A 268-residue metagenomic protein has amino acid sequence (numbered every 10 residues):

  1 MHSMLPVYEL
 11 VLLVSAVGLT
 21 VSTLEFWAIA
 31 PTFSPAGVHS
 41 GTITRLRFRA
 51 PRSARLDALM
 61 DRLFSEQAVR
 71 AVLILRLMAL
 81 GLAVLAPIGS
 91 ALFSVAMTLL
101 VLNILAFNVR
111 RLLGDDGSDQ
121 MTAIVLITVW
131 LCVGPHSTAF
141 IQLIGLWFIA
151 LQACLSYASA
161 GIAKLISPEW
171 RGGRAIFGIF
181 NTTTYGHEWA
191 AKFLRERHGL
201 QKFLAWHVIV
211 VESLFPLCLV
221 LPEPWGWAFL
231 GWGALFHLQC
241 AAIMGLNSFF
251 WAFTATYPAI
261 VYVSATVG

Functional and structural regions predicted by a protein language model:
M1-G268: Alpha-helical membrane-anchoring segments
